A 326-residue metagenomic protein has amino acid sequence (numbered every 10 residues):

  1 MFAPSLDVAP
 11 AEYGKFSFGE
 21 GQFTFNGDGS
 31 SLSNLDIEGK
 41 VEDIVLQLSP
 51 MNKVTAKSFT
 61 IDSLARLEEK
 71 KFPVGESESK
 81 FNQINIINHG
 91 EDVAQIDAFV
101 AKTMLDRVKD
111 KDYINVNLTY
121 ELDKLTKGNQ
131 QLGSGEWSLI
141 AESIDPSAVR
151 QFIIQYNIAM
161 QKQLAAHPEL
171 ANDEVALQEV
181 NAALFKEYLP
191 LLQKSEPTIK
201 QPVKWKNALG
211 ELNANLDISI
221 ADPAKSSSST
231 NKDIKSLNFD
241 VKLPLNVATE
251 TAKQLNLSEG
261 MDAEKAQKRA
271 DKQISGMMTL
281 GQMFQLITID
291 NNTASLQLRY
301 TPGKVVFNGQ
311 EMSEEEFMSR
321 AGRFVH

Functional and structural regions predicted by a protein language model:
M1-H326: Glycine-rich, small/hydroxylated-residue low-complexity segments
